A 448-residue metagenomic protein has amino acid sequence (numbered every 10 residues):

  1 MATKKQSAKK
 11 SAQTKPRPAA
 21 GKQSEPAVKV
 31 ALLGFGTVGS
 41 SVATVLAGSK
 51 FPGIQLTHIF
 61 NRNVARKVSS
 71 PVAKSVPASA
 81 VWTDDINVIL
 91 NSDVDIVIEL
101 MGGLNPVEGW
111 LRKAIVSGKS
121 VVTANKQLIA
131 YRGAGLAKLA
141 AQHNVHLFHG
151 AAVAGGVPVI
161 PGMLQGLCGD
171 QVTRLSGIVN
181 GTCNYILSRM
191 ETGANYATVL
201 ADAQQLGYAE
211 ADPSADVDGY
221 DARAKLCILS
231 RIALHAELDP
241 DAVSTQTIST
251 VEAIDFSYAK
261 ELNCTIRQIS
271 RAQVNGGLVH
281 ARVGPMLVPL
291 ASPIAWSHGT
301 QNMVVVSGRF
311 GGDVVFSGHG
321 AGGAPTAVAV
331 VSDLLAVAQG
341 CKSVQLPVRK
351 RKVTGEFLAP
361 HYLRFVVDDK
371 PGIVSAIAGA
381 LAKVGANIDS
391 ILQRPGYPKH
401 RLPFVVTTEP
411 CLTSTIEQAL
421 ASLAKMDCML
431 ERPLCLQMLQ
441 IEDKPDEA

Functional and structural regions predicted by a protein language model:
M1-Q23: Polybasic, lysine-enriched low-complexity intrinsically disordered terminal tails
L33, A329-A448: A conserved regulatory-domain signal marking ACT and ACT-like small-molecule sensing domains and adjacent regulatory
G39-S40: N-terminal Rossmann-fold NAD(P) dinucleotide-binding loop
S49-V72: NAD(P)-binding Rossmann-fold cofactor-contacting core
I86-A124: Rossmann-fold NAD(P) dinucleotide-binding segment
E108-K113, S117, K126-L164: Rossmann-fold NAD(P)-binding glycine/threonine-rich loop
A141-N144, F148-D221, I228: Rossmann-like NAD(P)H-binding beta-loop-alpha module
R189-M190, T198-W296, Q301-M303: Substrate-binding/catalytic subdomain of NAD(P)-dependent oxidoreductase enzymes
